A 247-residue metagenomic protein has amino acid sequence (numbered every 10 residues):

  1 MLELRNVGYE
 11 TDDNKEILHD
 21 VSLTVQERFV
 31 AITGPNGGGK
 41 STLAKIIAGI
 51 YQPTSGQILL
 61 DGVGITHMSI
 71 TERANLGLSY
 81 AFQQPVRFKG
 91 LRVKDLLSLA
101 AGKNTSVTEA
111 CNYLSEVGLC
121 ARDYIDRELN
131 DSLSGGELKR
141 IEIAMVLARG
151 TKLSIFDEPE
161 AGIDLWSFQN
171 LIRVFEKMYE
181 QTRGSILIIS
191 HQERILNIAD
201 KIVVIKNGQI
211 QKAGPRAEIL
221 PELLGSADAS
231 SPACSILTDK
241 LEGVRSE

Functional and structural regions predicted by a protein language model:
L2, E16-D20: Conserved structural motif at the start of ABC-family nucleotide-binding domains
T33-N36: The feature captures the beta-strand-to-loop junction immediately N-terminal to the Walker
A48: Helix-to-loop junction immediately C-terminal to a conserved catalytic motif
G56-V63, E109: Conserved ABC transporter NBD signature motif
G64-S79, L223: ABC ATPase NBD coupling module
Q84, G90-E109: Q-loop/switch helix immediately C-terminal to the Walker
I155-P159, W166: Walker B catalytic motif
